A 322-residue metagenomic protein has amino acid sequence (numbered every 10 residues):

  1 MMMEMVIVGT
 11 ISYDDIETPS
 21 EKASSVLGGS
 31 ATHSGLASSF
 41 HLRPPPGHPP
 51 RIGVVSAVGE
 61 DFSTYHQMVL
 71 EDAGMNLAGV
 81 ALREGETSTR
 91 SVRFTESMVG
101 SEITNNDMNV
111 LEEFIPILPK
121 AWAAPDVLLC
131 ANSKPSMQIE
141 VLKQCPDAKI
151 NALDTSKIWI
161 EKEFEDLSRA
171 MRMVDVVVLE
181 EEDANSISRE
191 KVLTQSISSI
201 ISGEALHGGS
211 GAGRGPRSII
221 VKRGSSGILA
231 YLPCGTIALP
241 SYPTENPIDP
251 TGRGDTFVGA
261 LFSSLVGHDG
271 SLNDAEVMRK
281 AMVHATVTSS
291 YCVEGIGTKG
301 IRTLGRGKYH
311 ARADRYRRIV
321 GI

Functional and structural regions predicted by a protein language model:
M2-V6: Extreme N-terminal starter segment of soluble prokaryotic enzymes
G9-I11, S30, T256: Active-site metal-binding loops of divalent metal-dependent hydrolases
Y13-S25, L42-L129, K143-D147, H310-I322: Conserved N-terminal subdomain of the carbohydrate kinase-like
S30-P44, L142: Histidine-anchored nucleotide/phosphate-binding helix
L36, R90-F94, G227-Y231: Short beta-strand scaffold segments in enzyme catalytic cores
S38, E180, G254: Short, conserved phosphate/pyrophosphate- and ester-handling motifs at nucleotide-, phospho-/glycolipid
D126-S199, G203-G209, S226-G227: Conserved beta-alpha-beta core of the PfkB/ribokinase-like small-molecule kinase fold
T194-I322: Conserved phosphate-binding/catalytic region of the ribokinase-like
